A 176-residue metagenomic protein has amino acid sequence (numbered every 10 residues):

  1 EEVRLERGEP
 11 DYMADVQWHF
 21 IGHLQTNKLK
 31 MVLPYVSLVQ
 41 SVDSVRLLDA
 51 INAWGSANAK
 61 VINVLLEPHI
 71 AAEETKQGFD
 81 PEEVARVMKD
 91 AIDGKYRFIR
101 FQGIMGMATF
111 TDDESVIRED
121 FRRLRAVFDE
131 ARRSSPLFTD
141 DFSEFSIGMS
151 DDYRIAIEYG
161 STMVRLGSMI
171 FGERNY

Functional and structural regions predicted by a protein language model:
E1-D151, Y159, F171: Conserved alpha/beta-domain cores
G160-T162, G167: Active-site-proximal glycine-rich helix-loop-beta segment
E173-Y176: Short, charged, intrinsically disordered terminal tails
